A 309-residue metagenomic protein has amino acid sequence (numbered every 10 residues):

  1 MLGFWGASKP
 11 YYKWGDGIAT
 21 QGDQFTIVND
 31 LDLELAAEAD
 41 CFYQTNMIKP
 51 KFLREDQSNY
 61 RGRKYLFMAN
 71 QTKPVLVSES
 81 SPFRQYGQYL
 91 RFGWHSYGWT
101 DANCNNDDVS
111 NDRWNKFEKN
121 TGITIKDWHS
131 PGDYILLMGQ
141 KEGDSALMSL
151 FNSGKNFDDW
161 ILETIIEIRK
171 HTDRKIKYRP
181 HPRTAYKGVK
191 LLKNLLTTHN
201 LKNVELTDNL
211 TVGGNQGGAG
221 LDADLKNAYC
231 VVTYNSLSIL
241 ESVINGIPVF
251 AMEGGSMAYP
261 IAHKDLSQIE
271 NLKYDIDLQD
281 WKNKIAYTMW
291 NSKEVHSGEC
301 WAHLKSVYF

Functional and structural regions predicted by a protein language model:
M1-M47, D144, V307-F309: N-terminal pre-catalytic "stem/leader" segment of glycosyltransferase-like enzymes
G3-S8, L162-N215: Catalytic donor nucleotide-activated moiety binding site of glycosyltransferases and closely related
Y11-Q24, V28, D56-K64, S153-E167 (+1 more regions): Well-ordered, non-membrane alpha-helical segments in soluble/globular domains
L31-N70, L76, V231-Y234: Short, well-ordered secondary-structure micro-motifs within conserved domains or adaptor modules
L35-A36, W128, A223-L225: Structural alpha-helical scaffold elements that stabilize or flank donor/cofactor-binding regions in carbohydrate
L53-R54, S58-Y60, N215-H263: A donor-sugar binding/catalytic signature common to diverse glycosyltransferases and related nucleotide-sugar
Y89-G132, P260-F309: Leloir-type glycosyltransferase catalytic cores
K126-A185, W290-N291, W301: Active-site donor-nucleotide binding/catalytic segment of nucleotide-sugar enzymes
